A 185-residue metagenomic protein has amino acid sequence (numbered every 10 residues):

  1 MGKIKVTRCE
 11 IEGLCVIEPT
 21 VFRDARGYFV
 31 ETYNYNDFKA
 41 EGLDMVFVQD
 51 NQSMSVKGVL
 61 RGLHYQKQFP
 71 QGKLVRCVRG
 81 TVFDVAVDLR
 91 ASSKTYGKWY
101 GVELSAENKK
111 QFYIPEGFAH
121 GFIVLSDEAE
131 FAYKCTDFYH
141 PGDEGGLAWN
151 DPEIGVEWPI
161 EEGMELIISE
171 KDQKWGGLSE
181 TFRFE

Functional and structural regions predicted by a protein language model:
M1-E107, S126-E128, C135-E185: Non-catalytic, conserved peripheral segments adjacent to functional cores
F112, H120-L125, Y133: Short beta-strand His + acidic residue motifs that chelate non-heme Fe in jelly-roll/DSBH and cupin folds
